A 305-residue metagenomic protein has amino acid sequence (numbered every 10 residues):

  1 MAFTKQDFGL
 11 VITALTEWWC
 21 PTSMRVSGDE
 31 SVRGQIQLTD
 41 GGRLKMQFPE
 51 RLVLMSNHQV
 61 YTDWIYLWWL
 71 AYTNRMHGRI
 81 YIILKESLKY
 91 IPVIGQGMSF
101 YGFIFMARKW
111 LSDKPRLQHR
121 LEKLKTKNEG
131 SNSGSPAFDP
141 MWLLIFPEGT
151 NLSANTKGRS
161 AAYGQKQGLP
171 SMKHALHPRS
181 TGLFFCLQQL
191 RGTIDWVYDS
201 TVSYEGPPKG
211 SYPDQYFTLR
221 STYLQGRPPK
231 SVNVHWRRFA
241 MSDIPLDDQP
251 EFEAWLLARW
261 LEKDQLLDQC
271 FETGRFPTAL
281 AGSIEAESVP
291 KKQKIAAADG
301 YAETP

Functional and structural regions predicted by a protein language model:
M1-S23, G97, P305: A transmembrane-helix-recognition feature enriched in membrane-embedded lipid enzymes and envelope glyco-/phospholipid
A2-G9, K114, L246-Q249, E253: Generic detection of long, well-ordered alpha-helical segments
W19-F217: Soluble catalytic domains of membrane acyltransferases
Q118-S131, S160-T304: Catalytic lobes of large eukaryotic enzymes
